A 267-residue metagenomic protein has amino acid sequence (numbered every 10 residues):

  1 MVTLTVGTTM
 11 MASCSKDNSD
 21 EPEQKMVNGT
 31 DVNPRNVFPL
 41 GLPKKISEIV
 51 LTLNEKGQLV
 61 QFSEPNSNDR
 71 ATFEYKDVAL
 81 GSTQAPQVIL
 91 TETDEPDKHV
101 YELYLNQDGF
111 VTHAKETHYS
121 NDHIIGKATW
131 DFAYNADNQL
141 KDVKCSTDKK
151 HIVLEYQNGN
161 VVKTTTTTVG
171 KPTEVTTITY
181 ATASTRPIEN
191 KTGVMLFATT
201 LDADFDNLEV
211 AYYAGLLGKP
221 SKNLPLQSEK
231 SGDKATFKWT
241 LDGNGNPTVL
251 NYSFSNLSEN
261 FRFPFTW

Functional and structural regions predicted by a protein language model:
M1-T5: Sec-dependent N-terminal signal peptides
M10-S13: C-terminal motif of bacterial Sec signal peptides marking the signal peptidase cleavage site
K16-W267: Buried hydrophobic residues that stabilize the cores of well-folded domains
